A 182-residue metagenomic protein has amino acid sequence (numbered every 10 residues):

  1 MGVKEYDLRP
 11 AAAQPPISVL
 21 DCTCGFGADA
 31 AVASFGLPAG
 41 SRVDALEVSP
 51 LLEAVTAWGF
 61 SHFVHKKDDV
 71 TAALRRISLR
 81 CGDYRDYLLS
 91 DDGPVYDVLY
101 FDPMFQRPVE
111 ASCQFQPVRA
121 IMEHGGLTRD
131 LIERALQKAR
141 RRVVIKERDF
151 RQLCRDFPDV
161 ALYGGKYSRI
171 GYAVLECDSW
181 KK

Functional and structural regions predicted by a protein language model:
M1-S18, G25-A30, F35, G165 (+1 more regions): S-adenosyl-L-methionine
P16, V95-Y96, R140: Local beta-strand N-terminus motif with an aromatic residue
S18, R42-D44, R141-R142: Residues at the starts of beta-strands that form the adenosine-phosphate
L20-V32, V95-S112: Conserved proline-anchored active-site loop of SAM-dependent methyltransferases that bridges a beta-strand
F35-R42: Conserved S-adenosyl-L-methionine
L46-V98: S-adenosyl-L-methionine
L99, P103-L131: Mobile active-site "lid"/loop adjacent to the S-adenosyl-L-methionine
T128-C177: Conserved Class I SAM-dependent methyltransferase catalytic core
